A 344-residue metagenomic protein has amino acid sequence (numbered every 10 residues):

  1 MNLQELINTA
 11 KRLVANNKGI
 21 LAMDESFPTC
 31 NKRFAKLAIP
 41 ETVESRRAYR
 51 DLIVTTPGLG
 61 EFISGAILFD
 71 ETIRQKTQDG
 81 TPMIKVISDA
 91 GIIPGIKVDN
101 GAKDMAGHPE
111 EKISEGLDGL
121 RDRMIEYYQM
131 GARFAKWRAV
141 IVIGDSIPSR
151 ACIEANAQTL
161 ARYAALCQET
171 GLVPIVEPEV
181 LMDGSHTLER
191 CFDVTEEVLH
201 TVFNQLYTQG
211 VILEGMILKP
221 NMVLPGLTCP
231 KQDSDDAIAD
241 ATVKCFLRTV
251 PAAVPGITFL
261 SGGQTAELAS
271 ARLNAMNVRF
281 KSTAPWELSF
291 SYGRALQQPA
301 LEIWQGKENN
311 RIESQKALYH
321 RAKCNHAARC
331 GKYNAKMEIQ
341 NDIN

Functional and structural regions predicted by a protein language model:
M1-M130, I143, K231, D235 (+4 more regions): Alpha/beta catalytic barrel-like cores
T42, W137, V176, L218 (+1 more regions): Conserved, mostly hydrophobic/aromatic
A66, A135, P174-I175, M216 (+2 more regions): Hydrophobic residues within beta-strands of alpha/beta enzymes
D70, A139, P220: Residues that line or immediately flank small-molecule/substrate-binding pockets and catalytic motifs
R74-Q75, L181-D183, P225, Q297: Short, active-site-adjacent cap segments at secondary-structure transitions
N100, I141, V180, M222-L224: Short, histidine-centered active-site or binding-site loop motifs used for metal coordination, general acid-base
L120-L206: Helix-rich catalytic cores of soluble enzyme domains
M182, H186-A253: Catalytic core of soluble alpha/beta enzymes
